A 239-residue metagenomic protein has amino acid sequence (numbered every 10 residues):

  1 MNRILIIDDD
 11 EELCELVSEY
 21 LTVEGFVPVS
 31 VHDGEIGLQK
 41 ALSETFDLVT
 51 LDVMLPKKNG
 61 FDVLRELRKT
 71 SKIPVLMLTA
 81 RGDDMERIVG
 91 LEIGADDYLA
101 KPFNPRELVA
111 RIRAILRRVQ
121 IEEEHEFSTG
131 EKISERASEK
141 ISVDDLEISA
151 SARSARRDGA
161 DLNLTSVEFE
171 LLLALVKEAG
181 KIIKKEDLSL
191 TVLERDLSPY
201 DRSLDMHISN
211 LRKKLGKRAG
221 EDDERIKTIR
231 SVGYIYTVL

Functional and structural regions predicted by a protein language model:
R3, A114-I182, E186: Short, Lys/Arg-enriched segments at the junction into DNA-binding effector domains of transcriptional regulators
D8, H32, L55: Conserved acidic carboxylate
E15-V23: Charged docking surfaces used in two-component/phosphorelay signaling
G25-H32, K40: Short hydrophobic/Thr-rich beta-strand motif most characteristic of the beta2 strand and flanking loop of CheY-like
D33-I36, N59-D62, E86: Acidic catalytic/metal-coordinating carboxylates
T45-T50, L55: Active-site beta3 strand of CheY-like receiver
R65, K69-T70, P74-S142: Basic, amphipathic DNA-recognition helix from helix-turn-helix-like DNA-binding domains
S154-V232: Positively charged, aromatic-enriched patches within helix-turn-helix-type DNA-binding elements, predominantly
